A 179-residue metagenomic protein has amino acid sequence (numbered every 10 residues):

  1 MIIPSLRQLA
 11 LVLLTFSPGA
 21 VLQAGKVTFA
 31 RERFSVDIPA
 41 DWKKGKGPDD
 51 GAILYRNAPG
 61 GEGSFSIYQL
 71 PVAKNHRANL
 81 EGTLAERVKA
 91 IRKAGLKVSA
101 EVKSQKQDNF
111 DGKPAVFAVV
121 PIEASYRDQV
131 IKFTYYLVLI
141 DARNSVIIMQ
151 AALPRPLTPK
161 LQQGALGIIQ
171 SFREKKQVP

Functional and structural regions predicted by a protein language model:
M1-A10: Bacterial N-terminal signal peptides that target proteins for export
A10-G19: Bacterial N-terminal signal peptides
G25-D50: N-terminal "mature-domain start" segment
R33, A78-G82, R155-Q163: Soluble non-cytosolic domains of exported or imported proteins
P39, A58, P154: Residue-level recognition of the GNAT/N-acetyltransferase active site
P39, E81-V88, Q162-I169: Extracytoplasmic/secreted envelope proteins and their assembly/folding machinery, especially bacterial periplasmic
W42, R143-P179: Surface-exposed amphipathic alpha-helical segments
G47-I147: Conserved polar/disulfide-associated segments of primarily extracytoplasmic proteins
